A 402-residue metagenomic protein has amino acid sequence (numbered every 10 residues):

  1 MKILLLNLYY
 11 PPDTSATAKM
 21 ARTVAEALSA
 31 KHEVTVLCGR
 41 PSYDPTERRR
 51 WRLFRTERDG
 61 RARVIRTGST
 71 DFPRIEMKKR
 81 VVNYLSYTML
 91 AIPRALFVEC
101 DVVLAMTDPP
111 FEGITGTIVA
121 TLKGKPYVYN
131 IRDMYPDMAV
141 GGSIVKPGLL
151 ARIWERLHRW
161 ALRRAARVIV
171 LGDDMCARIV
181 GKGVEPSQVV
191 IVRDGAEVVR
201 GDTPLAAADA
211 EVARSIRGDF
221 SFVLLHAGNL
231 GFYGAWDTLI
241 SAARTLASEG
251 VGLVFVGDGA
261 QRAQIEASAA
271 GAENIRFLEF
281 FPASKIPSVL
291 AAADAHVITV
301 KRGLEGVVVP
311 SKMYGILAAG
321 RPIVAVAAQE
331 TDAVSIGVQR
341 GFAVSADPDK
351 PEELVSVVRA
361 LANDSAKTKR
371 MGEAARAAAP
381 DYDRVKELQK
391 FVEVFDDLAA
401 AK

Functional and structural regions predicted by a protein language model:
M1-E57, D396, K402: N-terminal subdomain of nucleotide-sugar transferases
R40, D174, V192-G195: Carbohydrate-associated surface elements
R49-R55, G201-G218: A short helix/loop element that forms part of the nucleotide-sugar donor recognition site in Leloir-type
I92, E99, I114, I118-L122 (+1 more regions): Membrane-proximal helix-turn-helix segments that form the acceptor-binding/catalytic region of lipid-linked
R217-G234, I240-R244, V254: Conserved donor-binding/catalytic core segment of Leloir-type glycosyltransferases
G234, F280-A291, H296-L317, P322-S335: Nucleotide-sugar-dependent
S248-V254, R262-P287: Nucleotide-activated donor-binding/catalytic signature segment of Leloir-type glycosyltransferases, i.e., the conserved
E353, A360, K367-D381: A short, well-ordered alpha-helix in the C-terminal region of glycosyltransferases
